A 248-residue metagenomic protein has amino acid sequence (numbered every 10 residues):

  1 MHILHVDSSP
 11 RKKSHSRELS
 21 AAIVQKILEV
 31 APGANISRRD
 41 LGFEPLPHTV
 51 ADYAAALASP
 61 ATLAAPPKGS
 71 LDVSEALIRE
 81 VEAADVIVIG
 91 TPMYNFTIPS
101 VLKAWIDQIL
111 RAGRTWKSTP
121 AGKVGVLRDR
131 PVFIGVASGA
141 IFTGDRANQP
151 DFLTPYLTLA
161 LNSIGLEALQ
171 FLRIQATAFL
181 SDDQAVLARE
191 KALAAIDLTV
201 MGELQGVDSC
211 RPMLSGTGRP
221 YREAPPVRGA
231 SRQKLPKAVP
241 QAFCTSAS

Functional and structural regions predicted by a protein language model:
M1-T91, F96-R111, A194-C210, C244-A247: N-terminal beta1-alpha1-beta2 submodule of the flavodoxin-like/Rossmannoid cofactor-binding fold
S8, A137, I174: Cofactor-binding loop segments of dinucleotide-utilizing enzymes, especially the Rossmann-like FAD- and NAD(P)+-binding
P67-S70, R114, P150, R189: A conditional alpha-helix N-cap/helix-loop micro-motif detector
A84-D85, R130, L166: Short, well-ordered alpha-helix to beta-strand connector turns
S118-S163: Short, glycine-/small-residue-rich phosphate/pyrophosphate-handling segment
G144-L214, R228, P240, C244: Glycine-rich phosphate/pyrophosphate-binding loop and the adjoining helix
R219-R222, P226: Compositionally biased, intrinsically disordered low-complexity segments enriched in Pro/Arg/Gln/His
K234-K237: Polybasic, lysine-rich low-complexity intrinsically disordered segments
